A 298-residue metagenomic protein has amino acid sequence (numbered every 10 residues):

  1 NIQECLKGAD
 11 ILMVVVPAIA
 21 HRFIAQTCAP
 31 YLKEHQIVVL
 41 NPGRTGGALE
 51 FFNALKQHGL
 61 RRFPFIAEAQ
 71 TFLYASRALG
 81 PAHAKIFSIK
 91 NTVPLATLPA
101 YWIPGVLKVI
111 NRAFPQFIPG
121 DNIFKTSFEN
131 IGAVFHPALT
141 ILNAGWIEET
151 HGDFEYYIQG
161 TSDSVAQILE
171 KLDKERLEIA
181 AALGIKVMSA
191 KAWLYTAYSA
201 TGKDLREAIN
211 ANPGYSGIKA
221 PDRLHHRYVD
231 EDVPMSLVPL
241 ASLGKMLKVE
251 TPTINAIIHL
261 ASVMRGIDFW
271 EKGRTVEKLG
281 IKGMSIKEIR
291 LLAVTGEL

Functional and structural regions predicted by a protein language model:
N1-A9: A structured beta-alpha segment of the ubiquitous adenosine-cofactor-binding alpha/beta core
Q3, T71, A100: Residues that form or immediately flank small-molecule/cofactor binding pockets and catalytic motifs
G8, V15-P17, N41, A113: Short, well-ordered coil/turn residues at beta-beta hairpins and beta-strand->alpha-helix junctions within
D10-I11, I37: Structural motif
A18-G80: Rossmann-like NAD(P)(H) cofactor-binding subdomain of soluble oxidoreductases
P30, Q57, R112, E178-A182 (+1 more regions): A generic structural signal for well-ordered alpha-helical segments enriched in polar/charged residues
G80-E155, Q159-W193: Internal alpha-helical scaffold of NAD(P)-dependent oxidoreductase catalytic cores
A166-L298: NAD(P)-dependent Rossmann-like dehydrogenase/reductase catalytic/cofactor-binding core
